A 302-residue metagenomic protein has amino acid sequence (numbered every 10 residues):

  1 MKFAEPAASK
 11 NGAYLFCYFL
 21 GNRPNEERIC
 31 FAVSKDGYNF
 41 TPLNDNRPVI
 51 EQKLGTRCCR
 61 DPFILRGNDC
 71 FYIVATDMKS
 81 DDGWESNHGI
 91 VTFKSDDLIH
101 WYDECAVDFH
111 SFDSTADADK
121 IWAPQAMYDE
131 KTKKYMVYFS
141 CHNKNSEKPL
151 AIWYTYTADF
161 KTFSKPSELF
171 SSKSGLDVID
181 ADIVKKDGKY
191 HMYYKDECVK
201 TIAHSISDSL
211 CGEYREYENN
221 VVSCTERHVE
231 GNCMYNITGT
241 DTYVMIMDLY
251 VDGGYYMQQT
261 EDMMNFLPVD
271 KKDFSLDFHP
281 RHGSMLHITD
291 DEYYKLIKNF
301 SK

Functional and structural regions predicted by a protein language model:
M1-K302: Carbohydrate-active catalytic/glycan-binding domains of CAZyme proteins, especially the secreted or lumenal ectodomains
